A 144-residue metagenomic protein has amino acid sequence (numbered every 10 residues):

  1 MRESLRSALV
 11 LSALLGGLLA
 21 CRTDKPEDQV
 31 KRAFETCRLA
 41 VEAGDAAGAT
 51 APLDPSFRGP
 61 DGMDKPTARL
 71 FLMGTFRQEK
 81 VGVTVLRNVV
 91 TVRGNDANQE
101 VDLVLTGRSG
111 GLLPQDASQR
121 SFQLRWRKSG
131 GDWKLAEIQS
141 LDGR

Functional and structural regions predicted by a protein language model:
M1-L19: Sec-dependent bacterial lipoprotein signal peptides
L19-P52: Short, low-complexity N-terminal intrinsically disordered segments enriched in polar/charged residues
T23-D24, N98, D116-R144: Short beta-strand edge/turn micro-motifs at domain boundaries
F34-E35, A68, V83-V89, S121: Short structured motifs
P52-K65: A short gly/proline-enriched turn/hairpin at secondary-structure junctions
L53, L103-L105, Q139: Short beta-strand segments enriched in hydrophobic/aromatic residues within well-folded beta-rich domains
F71-D116: Surface-exposed, charged secondary-structure patches
